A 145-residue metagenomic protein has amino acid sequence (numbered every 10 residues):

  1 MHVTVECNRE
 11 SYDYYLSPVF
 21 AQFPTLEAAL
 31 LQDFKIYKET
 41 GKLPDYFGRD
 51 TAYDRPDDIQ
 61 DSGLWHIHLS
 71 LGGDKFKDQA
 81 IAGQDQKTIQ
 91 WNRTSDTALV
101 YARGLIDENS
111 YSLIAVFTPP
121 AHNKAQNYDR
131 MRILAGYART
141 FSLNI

Functional and structural regions predicted by a protein language model:
M1-D96, L105-S112, F117-I145: Basic, Lys/Arg-enriched alpha-helical interface segments
